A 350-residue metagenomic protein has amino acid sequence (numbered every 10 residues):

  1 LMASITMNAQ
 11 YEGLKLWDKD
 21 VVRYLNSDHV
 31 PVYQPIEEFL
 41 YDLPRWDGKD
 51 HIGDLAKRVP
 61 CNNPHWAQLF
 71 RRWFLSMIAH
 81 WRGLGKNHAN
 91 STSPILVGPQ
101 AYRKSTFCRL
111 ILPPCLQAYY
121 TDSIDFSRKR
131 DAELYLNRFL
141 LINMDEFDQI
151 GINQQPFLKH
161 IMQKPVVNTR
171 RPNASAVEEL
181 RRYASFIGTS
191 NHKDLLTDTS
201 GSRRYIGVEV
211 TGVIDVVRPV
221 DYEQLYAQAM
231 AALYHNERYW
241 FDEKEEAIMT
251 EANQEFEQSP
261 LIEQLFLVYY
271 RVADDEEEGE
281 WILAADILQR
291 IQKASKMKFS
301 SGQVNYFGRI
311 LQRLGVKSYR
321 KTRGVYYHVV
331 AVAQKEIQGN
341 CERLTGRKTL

Functional and structural regions predicted by a protein language model:
L1-Q68, M297-K298, K317, H328 (+1 more regions): N-terminal nucleic-acid engagement/recognition segments and initiation subdomains in replication, restriction
S27-N137: P-loop NTPase catalytic core of nucleic-acid-dependent motor ATPases
A132-N137, R171-T189: AAA+/SF3 P-loop NTPase mechanochemical coupling elements
L140-M162, L196-S202: Conserved AAA+/SF3 P-loop NTPase catalytic/coupling segment centered on the Walker-B
Q155-E178: Conserved catalytic/switch belt of AAA+ P-loop NTPases
L196-D215: A short helix-turn-beta junction within AAA+ P-loop NTPase domains corresponding to the substrate/partner-engaging
R218-N253: Long, low-complexity, charged/polar intrinsically disordered regions in eukaryotic proteins
W240-L350: DNA transaction DNA-binding modules
